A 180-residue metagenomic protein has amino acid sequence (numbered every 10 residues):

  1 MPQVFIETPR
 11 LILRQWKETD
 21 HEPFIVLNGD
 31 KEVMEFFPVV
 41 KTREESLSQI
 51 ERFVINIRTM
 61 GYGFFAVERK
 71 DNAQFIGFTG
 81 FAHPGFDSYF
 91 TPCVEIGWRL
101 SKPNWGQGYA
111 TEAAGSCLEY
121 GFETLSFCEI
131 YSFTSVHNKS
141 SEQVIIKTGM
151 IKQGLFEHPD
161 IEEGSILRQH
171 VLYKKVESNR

Functional and structural regions predicted by a protein language model:
M1-E35, E51, E68-R180: Acyl-donor (CoA/ACP) binding surface of acyl/acetyltransferases
E32-F53, G63: Conserved GNAT-fold acetyl-CoA-binding loop/helix
N56-M60: Short loop/turn motifs at secondary-structure junctions and domain boundaries
G61-G63, G80: Glycine-centered flexibility motif
